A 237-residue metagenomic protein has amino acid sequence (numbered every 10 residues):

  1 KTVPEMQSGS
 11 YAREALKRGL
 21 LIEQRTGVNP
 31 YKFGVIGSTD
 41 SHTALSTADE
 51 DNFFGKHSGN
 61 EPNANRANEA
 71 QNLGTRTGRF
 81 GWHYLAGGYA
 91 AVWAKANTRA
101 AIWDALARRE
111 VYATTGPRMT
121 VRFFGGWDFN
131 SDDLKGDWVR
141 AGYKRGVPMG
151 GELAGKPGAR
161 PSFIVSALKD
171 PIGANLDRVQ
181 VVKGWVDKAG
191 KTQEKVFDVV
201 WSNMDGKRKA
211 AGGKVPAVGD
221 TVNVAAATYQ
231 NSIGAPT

Functional and structural regions predicted by a protein language model:
K1-T237: C-terminal functional module detector
